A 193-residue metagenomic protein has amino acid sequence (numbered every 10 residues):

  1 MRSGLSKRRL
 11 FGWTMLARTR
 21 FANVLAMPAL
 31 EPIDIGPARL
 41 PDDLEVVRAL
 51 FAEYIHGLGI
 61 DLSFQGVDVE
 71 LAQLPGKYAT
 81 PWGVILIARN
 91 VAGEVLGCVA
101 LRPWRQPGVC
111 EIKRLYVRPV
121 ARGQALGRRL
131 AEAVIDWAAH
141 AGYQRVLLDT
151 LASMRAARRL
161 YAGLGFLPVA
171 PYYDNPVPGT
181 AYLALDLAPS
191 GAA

Functional and structural regions predicted by a protein language model:
S3-S6: Serine residues within intrinsically disordered or low-complexity segments
R8-D42, A49, L187-A193: Conserved N-terminal entry element of GNAT/NAT acetyltransferase domains
T19, P32-I33, E53, Q144-A193: C-terminal "cap" of GNAT-fold acetyltransferases
I33, P37-K113, R118-P119, A131-A133 (+3 more regions): Acetyl-CoA-dependent GNAT
R118-Q124, A152-S153: Active-site acidic-Proline motif in GNAT/NAT acetyltransferases
A125, G142: Conserved G/P- and acidic residue-centered "switch" motifs that form tight phosphate/ATP-binding loops in soluble
